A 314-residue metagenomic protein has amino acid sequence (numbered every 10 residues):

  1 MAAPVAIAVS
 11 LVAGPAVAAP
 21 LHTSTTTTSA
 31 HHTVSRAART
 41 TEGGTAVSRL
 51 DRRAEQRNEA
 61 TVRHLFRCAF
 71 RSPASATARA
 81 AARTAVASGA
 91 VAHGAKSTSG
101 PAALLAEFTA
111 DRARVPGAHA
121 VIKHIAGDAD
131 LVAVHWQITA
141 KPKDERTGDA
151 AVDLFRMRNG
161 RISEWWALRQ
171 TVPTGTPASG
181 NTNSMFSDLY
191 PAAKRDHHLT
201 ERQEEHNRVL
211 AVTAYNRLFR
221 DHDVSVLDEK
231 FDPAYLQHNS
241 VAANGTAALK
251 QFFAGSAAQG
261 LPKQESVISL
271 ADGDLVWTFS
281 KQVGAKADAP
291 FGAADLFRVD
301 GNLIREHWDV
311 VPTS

Functional and structural regions predicted by a protein language model:
M1-L21: Secretory targeting and sorting signals
A19-T23, T27-S314: C-terminal and inter-domain tail/linker signature
